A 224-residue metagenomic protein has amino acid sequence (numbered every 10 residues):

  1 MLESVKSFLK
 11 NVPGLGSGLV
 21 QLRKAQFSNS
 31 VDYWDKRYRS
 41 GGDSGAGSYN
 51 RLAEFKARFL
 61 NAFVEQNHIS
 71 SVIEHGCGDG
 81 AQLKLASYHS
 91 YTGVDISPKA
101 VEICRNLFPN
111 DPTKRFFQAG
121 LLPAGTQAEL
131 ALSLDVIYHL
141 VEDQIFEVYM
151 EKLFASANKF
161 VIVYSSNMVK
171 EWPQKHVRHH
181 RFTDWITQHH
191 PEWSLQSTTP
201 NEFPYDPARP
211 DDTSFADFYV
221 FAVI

Functional and structural regions predicted by a protein language model:
L2-T126, D143-I224: Class I (Rossmann-like) S-adenosyl-L-methionine-dependent methyltransferase catalytic domain, capturing the SAM-binding
L132: A conserved beta-strand element that flanks and buttresses the S-adenosyl-L-methionine
D135-H139: Short catalytic micro-motifs in class I SAM-dependent methyltransferases
